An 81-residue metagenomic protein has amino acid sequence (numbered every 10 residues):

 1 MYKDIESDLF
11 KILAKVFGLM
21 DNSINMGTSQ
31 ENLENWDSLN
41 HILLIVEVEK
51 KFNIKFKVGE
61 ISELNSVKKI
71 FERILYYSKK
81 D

Functional and structural regions predicted by a protein language model:
M1-W36, N40-I45, K50-D81: Phosphopantetheine-dependent thiolation modules in NRPS/PKS and related acyl-activating systems
